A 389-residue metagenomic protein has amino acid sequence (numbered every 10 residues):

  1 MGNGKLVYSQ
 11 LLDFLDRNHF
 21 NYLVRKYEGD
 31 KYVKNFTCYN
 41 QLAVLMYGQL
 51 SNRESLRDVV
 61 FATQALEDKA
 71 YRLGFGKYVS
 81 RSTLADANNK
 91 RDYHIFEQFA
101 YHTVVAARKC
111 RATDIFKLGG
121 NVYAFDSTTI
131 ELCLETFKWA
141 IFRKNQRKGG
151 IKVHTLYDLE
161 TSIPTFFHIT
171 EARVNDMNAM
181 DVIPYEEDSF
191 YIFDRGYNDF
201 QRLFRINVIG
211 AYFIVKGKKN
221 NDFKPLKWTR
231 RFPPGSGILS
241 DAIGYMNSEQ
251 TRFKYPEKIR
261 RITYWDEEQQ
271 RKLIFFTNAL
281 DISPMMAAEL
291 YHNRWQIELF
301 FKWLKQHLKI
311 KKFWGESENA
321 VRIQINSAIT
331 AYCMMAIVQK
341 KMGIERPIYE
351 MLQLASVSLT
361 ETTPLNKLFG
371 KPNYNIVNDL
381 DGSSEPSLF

Functional and structural regions predicted by a protein language model:
M1-D58, A62, N89-R91, Q98-H102 (+3 more regions): Single, function-defining residue in the core of a domain
D58-E67, G74-R81: A short glycine/small-residue-enriched secondary-structure motif
A70-L73, E361-T363: Juxtamembrane membrane-interface segments at transmembrane alpha-helix termini
R72-Y93: Major-groove recognition helix of helix-turn-helix-like DNA-binding domains
S82-D86, A107-C110, P372-N378: Short alpha-helical linear motifs
V105-A112, D176-M177: A short, well-structured juxtamembrane/interface segment
